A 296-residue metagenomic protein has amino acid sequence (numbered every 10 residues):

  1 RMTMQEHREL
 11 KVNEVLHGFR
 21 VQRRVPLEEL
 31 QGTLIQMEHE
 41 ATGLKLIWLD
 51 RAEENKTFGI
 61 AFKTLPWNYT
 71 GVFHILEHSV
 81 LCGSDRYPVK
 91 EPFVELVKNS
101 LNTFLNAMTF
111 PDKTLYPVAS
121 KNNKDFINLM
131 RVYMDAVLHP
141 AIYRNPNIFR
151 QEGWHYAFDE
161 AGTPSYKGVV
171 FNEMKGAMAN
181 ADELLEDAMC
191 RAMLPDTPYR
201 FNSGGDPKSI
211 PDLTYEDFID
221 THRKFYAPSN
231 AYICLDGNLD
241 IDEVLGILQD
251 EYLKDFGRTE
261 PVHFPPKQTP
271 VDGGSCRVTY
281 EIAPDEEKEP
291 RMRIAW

Functional and structural regions predicted by a protein language model:
M2-W67, R86-K124, P146, F158-T163 (+4 more regions): Non-catalytic beta-strand/loop surface segments
P66-N68, I241-D242: Short beta-strands and strand-coil junctions in structured, solvent-facing domains, enriched
T70-C82: Active-site recognition of the HExxH zinc-binding catalytic motif
N122-K124, G237-D242: Helix N-cap motif at beta-to-alpha junctions
N122-R144: Hydrophobic or amphipathic alpha-helical targeting/insertion segments
M130-A136, L245-Y252: Short amphipathic alpha-helices in soluble, non-transmembrane regions that often serve as interface/regulatory elements
